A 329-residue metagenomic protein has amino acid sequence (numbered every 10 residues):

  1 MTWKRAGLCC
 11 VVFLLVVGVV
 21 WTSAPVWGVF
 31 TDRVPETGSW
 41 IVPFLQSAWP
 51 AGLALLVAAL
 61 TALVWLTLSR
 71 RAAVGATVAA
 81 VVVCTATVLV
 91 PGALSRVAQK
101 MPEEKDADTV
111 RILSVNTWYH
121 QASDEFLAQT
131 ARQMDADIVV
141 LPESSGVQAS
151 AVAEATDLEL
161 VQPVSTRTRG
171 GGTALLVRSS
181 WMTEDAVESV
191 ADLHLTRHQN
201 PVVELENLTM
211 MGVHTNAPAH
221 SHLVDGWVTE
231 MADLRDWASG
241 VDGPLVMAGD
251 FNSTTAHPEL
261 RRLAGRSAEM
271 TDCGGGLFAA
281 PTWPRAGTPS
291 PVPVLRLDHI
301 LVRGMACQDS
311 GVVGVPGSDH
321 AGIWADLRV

Functional and structural regions predicted by a protein language model:
T2-A153: N-terminal, active-site-proximal structural segment of metallo-dependent hydrolase catalytic domains
P35-A48, E159-S179, T196, S253-P316: Active site of divalent-metal-dependent phosphoester/diester hydrolases
E36, T109-Q121, N216-G226, W283-P289: Acidic/histidine-rich helix-loop elements that form or flank divalent-metal/phosphate-binding sites at the catalytic
L45, V110-T117, L127-S150, M210-V213 (+3 more regions): Active-site beta-strand/loop signature of hydrolases that rely on acidic residues for catalysis
V90-A98, Y119, I138, P142-A217 (+1 more regions): Structured beta-strand-rich core segments of catalytic domains in phosphoester-bond hydrolases
D124-E125, R197, V228-M231, V294: Structural motif corresponding to alpha-helix initiation and N-cap regions
L175-V177, V202-E204, I300-V302, W324-R328: Short, well-ordered beta-strand micro-motif
A191, H220, W227, R235-D236: Soluble "head" domains of membrane/secretory-pathway proteins
